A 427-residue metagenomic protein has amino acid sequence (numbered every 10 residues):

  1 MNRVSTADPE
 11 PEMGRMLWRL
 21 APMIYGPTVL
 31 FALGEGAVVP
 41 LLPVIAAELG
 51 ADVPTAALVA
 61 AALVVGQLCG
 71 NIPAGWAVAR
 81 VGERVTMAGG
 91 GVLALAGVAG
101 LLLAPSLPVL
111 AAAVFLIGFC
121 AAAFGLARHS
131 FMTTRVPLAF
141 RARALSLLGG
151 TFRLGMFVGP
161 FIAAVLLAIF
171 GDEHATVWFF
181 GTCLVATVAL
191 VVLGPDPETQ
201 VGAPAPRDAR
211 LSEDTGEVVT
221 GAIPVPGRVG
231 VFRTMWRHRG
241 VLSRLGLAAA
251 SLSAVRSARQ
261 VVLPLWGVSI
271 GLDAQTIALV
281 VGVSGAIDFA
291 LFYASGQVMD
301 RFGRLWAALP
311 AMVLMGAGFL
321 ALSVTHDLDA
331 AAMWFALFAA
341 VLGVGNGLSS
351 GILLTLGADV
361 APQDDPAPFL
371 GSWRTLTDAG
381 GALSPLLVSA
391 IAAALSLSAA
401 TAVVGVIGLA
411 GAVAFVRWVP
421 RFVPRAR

Functional and structural regions predicted by a protein language model:
N2-W18, T199-L245: Juxtamembrane intracellular "pre-TM" segments in multi-pass secondary transporters
R15-V64, S243-A248, L252-I270: Helix-loop boundary and gating motifs at the non-cytosolic
E35, I117-R128, V341-L353: Core transmembrane helices of Major Facilitator Superfamily
G70-G82, L291-R304: Helix-to-loop junctions at the C-terminal end of transmembrane segments in multipass secondary transporters
G82, L103-P105, G303, T325-D329: Helix-breaking motifs and short loop linkers at transmembrane-helix boundaries and internal kinks in secondary membrane
T86-A99, W306-A321: Structural signature of the two symmetry-related core transmembrane helices
F115-F152: Cytoplasmic helix-loop-helix junction between adjacent transmembrane helices in 12-TM secondary transporters
T176-V192, T401-V416: Symmetry-related core transmembrane helices of the 12-TM Major Facilitator Superfamily/SLC fold
